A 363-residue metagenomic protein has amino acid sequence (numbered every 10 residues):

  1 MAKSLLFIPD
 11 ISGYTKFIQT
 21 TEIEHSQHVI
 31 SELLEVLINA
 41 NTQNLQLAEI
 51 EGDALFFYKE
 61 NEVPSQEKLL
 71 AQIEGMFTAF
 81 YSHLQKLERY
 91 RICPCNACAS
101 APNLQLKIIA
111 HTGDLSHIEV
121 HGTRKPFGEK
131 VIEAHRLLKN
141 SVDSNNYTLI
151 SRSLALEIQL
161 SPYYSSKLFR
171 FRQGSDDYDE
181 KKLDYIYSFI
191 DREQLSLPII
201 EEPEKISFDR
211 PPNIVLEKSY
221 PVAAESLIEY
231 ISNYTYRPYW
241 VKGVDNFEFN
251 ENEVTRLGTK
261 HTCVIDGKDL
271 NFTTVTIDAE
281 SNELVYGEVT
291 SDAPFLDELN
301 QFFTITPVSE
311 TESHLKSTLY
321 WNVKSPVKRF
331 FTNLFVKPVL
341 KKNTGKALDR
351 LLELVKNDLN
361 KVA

Functional and structural regions predicted by a protein language model:
M1-G75: Catalytic NTP-binding/metal-coordinating core of nucleotidyl cyclase/transferase enzymes
G13, L34, I38, D114 (+4 more regions): Beta-strand elements of well-folded, non-transmembrane domains
Y58-N61, D266, Y320: Residue-level recognition of strand-loop junctions within catalytic nucleotide-signaling folds
E62-Q173: Catalytic beta-strand-to-alpha-helix segment of the class III nucleotidyl cyclase homology domain
R170-D209, N213-E217: Eukaryote-biased recognition of electropositive, low-complexity segments and basic polyanion/acidic-motif-binding
P198-E253: Hydrophobic ligand-binding cavity/cleft-lining segments
S219, P238-Y239, E248-E298, H314 (+2 more regions): Glycine-rich portal/gate segments that line the openings of hydrophobic small-molecule binding cavities
T290-K346, N360-V362: Beta-strand/loop substructures that line and gate deep hydrophobic ligand-binding cavities in soluble
